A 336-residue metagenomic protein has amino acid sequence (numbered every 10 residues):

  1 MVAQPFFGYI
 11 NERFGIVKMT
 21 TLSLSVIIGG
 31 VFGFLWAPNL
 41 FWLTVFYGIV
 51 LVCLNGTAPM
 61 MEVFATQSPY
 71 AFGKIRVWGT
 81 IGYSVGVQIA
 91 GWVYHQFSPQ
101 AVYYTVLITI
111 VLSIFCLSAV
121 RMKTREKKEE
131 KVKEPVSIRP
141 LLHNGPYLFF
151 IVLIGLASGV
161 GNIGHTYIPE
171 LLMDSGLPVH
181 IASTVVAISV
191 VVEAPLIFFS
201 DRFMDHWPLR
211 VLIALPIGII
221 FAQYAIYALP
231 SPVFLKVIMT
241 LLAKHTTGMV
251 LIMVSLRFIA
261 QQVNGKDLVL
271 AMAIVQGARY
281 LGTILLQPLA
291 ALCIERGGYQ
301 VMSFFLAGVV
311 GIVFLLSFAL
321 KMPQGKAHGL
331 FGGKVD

Functional and structural regions predicted by a protein language model:
M1, P146-V185, I252: Helix-loop boundary and gating motifs at the non-cytosolic
A3-G15, Y94, L196-P208, I294: Helix-to-loop junctions at the C-terminal end of transmembrane segments in multipass secondary transporters
G30, F41-T57, G155, L235-V250: Hydrophobic core of transmembrane alpha-helices in multi-pass small-molecule transporters, especially MFS/SLC-type
L54-P69, V250-V263: Intracellular juxtamembrane helix-capping segments at the cytosolic ends of symmetry-related transmembrane helices
P69-G79, V179, V263-V275: Loop-to-transmembrane helix entry/capping segments in MFS-fold secondary transporters and related SLC/MFSD carriers
V120-I151, D336: Juxtamembrane intracellular "pre-TM" segments in multi-pass secondary transporters
V211-S255: C-terminal transmembrane helical hairpin of 12-TM major facilitator-type secondary transporters
D267-R296: A late C-terminal transmembrane helix in Major Facilitator Superfamily
